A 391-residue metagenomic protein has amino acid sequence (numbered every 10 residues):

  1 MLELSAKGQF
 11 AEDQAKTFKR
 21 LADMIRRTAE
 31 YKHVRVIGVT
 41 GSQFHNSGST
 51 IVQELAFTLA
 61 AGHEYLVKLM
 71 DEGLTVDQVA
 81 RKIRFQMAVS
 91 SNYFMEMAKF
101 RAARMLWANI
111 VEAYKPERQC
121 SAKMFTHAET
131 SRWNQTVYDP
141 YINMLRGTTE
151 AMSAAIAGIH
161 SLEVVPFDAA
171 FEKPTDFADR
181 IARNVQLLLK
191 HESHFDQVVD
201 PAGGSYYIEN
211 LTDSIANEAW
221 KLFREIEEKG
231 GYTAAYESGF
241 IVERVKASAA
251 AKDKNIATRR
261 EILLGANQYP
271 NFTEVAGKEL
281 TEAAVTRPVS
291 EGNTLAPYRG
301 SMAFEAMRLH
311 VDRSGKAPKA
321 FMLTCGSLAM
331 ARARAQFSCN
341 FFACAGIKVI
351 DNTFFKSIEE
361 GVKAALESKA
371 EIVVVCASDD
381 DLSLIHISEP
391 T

Functional and structural regions predicted by a protein language model:
M1-A154, F167-R183: Helix-rich catalytic cores of soluble enzyme domains
I37-S42, Q86-S90, H127-S131, G147 (+9 more regions): Generic beta-strand/beta-sheet core signal
N143-V164, D168, G203-S205, G231-A235 (+2 more regions): Conserved phosphate/anionic-ligand binding catalytic regions in large, soluble enzymes, centered on
H160, K221-P318: Intrinsic disorder at enzyme termini
E192-I215, A219-W220, K229: Long, amphipathic alpha-helical stalk/connector segments used for oligomerization, subunit docking, or mechanical
A320-V375: Generic long, charged, amphipathic alpha-helical segments
I385-P390: Residue-level detector of conserved catalytic or cofactor/ligand-binding positions in enzyme active sites
